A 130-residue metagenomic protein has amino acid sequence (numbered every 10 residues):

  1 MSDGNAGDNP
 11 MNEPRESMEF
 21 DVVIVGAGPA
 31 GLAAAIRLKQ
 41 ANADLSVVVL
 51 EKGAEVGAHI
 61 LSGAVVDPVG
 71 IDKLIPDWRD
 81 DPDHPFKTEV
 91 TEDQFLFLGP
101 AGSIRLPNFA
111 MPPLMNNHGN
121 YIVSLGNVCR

Functional and structural regions predicted by a protein language model:
S2-E19: A short, basic/flexible loop-to-alpha-helix module at the beginning of a structural domain
N12-S17, K52, D80-D83, N116: Domain-scale detector for complete catalytic domains at protein termini or as standalone homologs
E19-V48: N-terminal Rossmann-like FAD-binding beta1-loop-alpha1 element of flavoenzymes
A27-P29, K52, L125: Glycine-rich Rossmann-fold phosphate-binding loop(s) that bind the pyrophosphate of adenine dinucleotide cofactors
A33, V66-V69, V90, V123 (+1 more regions): Conserved active-site and cofactor/substrate-binding residues in soluble primary-metabolism enzymes
A41, K52-G102: N-terminal FAD cofactor-binding segment of flavoenzymes
L114-R130: Short beta-strand to alpha-helix junction loop
